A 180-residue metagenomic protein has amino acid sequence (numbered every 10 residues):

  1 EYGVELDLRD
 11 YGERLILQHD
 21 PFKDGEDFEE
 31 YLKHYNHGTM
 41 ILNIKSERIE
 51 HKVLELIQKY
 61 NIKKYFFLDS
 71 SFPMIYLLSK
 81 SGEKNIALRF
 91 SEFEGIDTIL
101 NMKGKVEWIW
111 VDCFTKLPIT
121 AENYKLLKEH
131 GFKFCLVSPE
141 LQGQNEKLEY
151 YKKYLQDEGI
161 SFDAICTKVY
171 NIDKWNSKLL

Functional and structural regions predicted by a protein language model:
E1-R48, E55-L56, I62-D69, P73 (+2 more regions): An active-site metal/cofactor-coordinating segment within enzyme catalytic domains
E1-Y2, L8, L88-L180: C-terminal active-site rim and adjoining tail of enzyme catalytic domains
H19, H34-H37, H51, Y124 (+2 more regions): Histidine (H) residue identity feature
L32, L54-Q58, Y76-S81, Y124-F132 (+1 more regions): Surface-exposed amphipathic alpha-helices with a cationic face
E50-H51, P73-L78, G104-C113: Short N-terminal helix-initiation segments at or just after the protein's N-terminus
K80-N85, C166: Catalytic alpha/beta core domains of metabolic enzymes, predominantly
